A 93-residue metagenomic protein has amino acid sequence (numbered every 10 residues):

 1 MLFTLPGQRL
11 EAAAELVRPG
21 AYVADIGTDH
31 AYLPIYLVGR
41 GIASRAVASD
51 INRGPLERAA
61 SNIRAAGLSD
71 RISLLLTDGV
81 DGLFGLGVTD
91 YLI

Functional and structural regions predicted by a protein language model:
T4-G20: Conserved alpha-helix/loop element of class I SAM-dependent methyltransferases that forms part of the SAM/SAH-binding
G20-D29: Conserved class I S-adenosyl-L-methionine
A31, I35: Glycine-rich SAM-binding Motif I of class I
G39-R45: Conserved S-adenosyl-L-methionine
S49: The conserved SAM/SAH-binding core of class I Rossmann-like methyltransferase domains, concentrating on the hydrophobic
N52-R53: Conserved SAM/SAH-binding beta-strand->alpha-helix loop
A60-L86: S-adenosyl-L-methionine
V88-I93: A short SAM/SAH-binding and catalytic strip from SAM-dependent methyltransferases
